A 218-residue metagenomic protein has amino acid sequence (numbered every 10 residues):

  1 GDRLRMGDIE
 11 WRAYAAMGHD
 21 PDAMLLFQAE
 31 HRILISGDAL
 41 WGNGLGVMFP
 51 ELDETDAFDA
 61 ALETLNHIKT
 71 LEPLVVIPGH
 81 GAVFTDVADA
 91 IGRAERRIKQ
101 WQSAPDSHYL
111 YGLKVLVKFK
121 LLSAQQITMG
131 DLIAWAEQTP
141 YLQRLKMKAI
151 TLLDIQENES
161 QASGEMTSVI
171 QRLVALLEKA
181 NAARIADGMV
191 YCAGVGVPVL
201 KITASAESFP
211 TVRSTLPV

Functional and structural regions predicted by a protein language model:
G1-M6: Active-site HxH/HxHxD metal-binding segment of metal-dependent hydrolases
E10-P105: Metallo-beta-lactamase
Y109-V218: C-terminal regulatory/interaction regions
